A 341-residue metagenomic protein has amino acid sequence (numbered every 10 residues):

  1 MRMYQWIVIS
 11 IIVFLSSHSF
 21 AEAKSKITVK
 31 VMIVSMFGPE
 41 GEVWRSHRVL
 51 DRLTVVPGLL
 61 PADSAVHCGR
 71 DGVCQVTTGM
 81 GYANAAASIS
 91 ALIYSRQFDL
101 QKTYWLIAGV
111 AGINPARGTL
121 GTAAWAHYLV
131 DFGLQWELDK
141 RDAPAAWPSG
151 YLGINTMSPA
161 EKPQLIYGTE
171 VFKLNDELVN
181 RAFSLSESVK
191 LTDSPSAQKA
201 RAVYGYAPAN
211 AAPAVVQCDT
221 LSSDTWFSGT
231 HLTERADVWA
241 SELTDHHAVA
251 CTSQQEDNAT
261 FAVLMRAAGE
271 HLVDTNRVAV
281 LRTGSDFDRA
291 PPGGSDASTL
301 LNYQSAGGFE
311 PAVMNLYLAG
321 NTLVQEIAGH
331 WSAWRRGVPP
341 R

Functional and structural regions predicted by a protein language model:
M1-Q5: Positively charged n-region of N-terminal signal peptides that target proteins for export
W6-F14: Sec-dependent N-terminal signal peptides
F14-A21: C-terminal segment of classical bacterial N-terminal signal peptides
E22-R341: Accessory terminal and edge-of-domain segments that mediate assembly/interaction and cofactor placement around
